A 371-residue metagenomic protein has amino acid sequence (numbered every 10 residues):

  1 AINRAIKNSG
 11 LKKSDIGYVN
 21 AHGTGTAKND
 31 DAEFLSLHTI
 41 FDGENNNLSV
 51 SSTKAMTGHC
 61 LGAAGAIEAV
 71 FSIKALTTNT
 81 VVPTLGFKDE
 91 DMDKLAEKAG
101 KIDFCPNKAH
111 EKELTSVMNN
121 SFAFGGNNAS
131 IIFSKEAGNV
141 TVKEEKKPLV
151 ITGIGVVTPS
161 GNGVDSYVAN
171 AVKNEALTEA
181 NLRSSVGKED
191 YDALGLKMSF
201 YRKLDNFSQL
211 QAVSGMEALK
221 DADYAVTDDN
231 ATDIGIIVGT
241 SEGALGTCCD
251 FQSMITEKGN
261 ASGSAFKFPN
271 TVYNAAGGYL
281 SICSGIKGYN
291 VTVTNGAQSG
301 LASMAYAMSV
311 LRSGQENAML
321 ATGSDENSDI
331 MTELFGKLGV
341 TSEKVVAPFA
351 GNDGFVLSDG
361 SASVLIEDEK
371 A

Functional and structural regions predicted by a protein language model:
A1-G288, L301, S309-R312, S324-S328 (+1 more regions): Conserved "HGTGT" condensation-loop signature of ketosynthase/thiolase-family condensing enzymes that catalyze
Y289-T294: Short loop-beta-helix segment that forms the pyridoxal 5′-phosphate
A297-Q298: Short, flexible loop segments at the rims of nucleotide/cofactor-binding pockets, characterized by
Y306: Internal active-site segments that recognize and position negatively charged phosphoryl groups and nucleotide moieties
Q315-N317: Alpha-to-beta junction loops
